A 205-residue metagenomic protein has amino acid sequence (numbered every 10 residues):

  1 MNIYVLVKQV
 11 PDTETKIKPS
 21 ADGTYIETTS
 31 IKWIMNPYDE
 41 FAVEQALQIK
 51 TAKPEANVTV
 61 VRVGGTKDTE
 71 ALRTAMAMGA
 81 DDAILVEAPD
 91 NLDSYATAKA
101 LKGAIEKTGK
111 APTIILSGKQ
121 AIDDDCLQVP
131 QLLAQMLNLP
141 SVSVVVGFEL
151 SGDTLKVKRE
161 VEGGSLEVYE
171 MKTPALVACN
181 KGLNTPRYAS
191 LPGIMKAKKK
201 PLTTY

Functional and structural regions predicted by a protein language model:
M1-Y205: N-terminal glycine-rich FAD/FM-binding segment characteristic of electron-transfer flavoproteins
